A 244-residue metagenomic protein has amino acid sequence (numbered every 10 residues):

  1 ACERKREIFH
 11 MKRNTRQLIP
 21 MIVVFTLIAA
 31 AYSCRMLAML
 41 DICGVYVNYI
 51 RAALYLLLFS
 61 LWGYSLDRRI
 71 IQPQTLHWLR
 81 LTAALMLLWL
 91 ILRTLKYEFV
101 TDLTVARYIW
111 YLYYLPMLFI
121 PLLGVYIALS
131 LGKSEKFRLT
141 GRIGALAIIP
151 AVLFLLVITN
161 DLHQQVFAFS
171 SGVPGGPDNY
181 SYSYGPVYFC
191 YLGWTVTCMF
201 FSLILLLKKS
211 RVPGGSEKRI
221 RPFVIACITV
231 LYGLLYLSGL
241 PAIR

Functional and structural regions predicted by a protein language model:
K12-I22, G44, A53, K208-R244: Interfacial "cap-and-anchor" motif at the non-cytosolic start of specific transmembrane alpha-helices
K12-R13, L37-Y46, L103-I109, S181-V187 (+1 more regions): Short juxtamembrane and helix-loop transition motifs at transmembrane-helix boundaries in membrane proteins
R16-Y32, R80-W89, A147-A151, A226-T229: Alpha-helical transmembrane segments
Q17-I70, G193-K209: First transmembrane helix
M39-Y55, L155-L205, L237-I243: Extracellular-loop-to-transmembrane junctions of the mid-late helices
C43-L57, I70-N160, F189-L192: Individual alpha-helical transmembrane segments in multi-pass integral membrane proteins
D67-I71, I127-F137, I204-R219: Cytoplasmic membrane-interface regions of multi-pass membrane proteins
